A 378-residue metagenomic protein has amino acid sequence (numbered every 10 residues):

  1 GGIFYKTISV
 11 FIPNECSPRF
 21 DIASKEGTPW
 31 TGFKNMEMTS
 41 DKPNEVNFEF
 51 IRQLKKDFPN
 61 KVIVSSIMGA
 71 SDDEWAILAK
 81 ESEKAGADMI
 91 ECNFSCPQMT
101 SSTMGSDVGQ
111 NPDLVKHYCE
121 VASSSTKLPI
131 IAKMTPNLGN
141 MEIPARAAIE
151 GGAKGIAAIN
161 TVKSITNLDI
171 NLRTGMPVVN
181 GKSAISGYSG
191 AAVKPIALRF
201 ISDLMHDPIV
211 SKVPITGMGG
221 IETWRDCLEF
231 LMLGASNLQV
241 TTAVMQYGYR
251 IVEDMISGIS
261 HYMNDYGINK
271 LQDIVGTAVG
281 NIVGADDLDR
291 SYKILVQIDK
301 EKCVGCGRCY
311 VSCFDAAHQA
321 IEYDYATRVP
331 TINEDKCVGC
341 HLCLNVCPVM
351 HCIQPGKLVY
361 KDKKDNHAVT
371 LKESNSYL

Functional and structural regions predicted by a protein language model:
G1-I63, M68-D73, M255: N-terminal capping/small domains of soluble enzymes
G2, M68-T216, E222-N237, G284 (+4 more regions): Alpha/beta enzyme core
K6-I8, F94, N160, T242-A243: Short secondary-structure boundary segments
P13-P29, I165-I185, L231, A243-I268 (+1 more regions): C-terminal helical cap(s) of enzyme catalytic domains, especially alpha/beta-barrels
K194, R199, S257-C306, V311 (+3 more regions): Extended, intrinsically disordered, low-complexity segments
R308-A326, L342-Y360: Iron-sulfur cluster-binding cysteine motifs and their immediate structural context in ferredoxin-like electron-transfer
D324-D335: Short linker/helix segments within small regulatory modules
E334-I353, L371-L378: Short Fe-S-cluster ligation motifs
